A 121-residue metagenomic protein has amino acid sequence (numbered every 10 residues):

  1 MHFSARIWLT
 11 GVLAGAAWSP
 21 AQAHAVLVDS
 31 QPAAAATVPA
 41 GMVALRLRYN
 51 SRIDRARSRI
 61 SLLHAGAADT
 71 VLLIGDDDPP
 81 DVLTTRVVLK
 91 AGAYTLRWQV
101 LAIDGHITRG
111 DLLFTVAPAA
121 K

Functional and structural regions predicted by a protein language model:
M1-L9: Bacterial N-terminal signal peptides that target proteins for export
W18-P20: N-terminal signal peptide c-region/cleavage motif recognized by signal peptidases
Q22-G41: N-terminal edge beta-strand
H24-V28, I107-K121: Extracytoplasmic/periplasmic copper-protein system
G41, K90-L96: A glycine-anchored, Pro-Gly-centered beta-turn/N-cap motif
L45-V71: Short, surface-exposed alpha-helix to beta-strand junction/turn motifs within ectodomains of secreted and cell-envelope
L73-D78: Short beta-strand segments within Ig-like beta-sandwich modules, predominantly Fibronectin type-III
R86, Q99-D111: Short, exposed beta-strand-loop hairpins at the edges of beta-sheets in extracellular/periplasmic proteins
